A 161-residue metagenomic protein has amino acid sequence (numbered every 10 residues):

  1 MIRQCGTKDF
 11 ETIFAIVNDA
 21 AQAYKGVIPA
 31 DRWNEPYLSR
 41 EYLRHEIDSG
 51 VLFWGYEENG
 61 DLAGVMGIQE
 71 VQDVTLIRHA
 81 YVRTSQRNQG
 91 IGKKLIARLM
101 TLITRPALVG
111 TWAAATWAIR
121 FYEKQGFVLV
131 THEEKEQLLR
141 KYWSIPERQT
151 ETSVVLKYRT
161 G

Functional and structural regions predicted by a protein language model:
M1-A15: A short beta-loop-alpha structural element at the N-terminal edge of CoA-dependent acyl/N-acetyltransferase catalytic
N18-L43: Conserved GNAT-fold acetyl-CoA-binding loop/helix
E41-W54, Q149-T152: A short helix-loop-beta-strand connector motif used in the catalytic cores of GNAT acetyltransferases and, in some
G55, D61-Q69, L76-Y81: Conserved beta-strand in the GNAT
A80-R87, T111-A113: A short, internal acetyl-CoA/4′-phosphopantetheine-binding micro-motif in the GNAT/acyltransferase core
Q86-R98: Conserved acetyl-CoA pyrophosphate-binding loop and the N-cap/start of the following alpha-helix in GNAT-like
K93, A114-P146: Conserved active-site alpha-helix within GNAT-family acetyltransferase domains
L102-A114: Conserved GNAT acetyl-CoA-binding A-motif
